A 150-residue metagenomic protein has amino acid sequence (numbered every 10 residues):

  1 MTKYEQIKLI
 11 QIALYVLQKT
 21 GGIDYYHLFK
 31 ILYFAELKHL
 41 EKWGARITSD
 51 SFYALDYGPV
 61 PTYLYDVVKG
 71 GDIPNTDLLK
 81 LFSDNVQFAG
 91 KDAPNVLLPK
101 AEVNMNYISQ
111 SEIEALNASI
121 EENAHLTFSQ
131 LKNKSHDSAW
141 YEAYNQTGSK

Functional and structural regions predicted by a protein language model:
M1-K150: Domain-edge interaction signal
